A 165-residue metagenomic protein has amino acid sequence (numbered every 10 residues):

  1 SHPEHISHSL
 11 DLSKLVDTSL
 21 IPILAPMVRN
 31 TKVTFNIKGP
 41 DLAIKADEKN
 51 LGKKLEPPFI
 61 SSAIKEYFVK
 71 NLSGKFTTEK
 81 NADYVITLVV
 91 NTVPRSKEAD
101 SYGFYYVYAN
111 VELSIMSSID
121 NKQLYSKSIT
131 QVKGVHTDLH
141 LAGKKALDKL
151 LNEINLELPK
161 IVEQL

Functional and structural regions predicted by a protein language model:
S1-E66, V162-L165: A structural "domain/chain start" motif
S7-D11, K32-T34, D41-A43, V85-V89 (+2 more regions): Ser/Thr- (and often Asn-) enriched beta-sheet segments in non-cytosolic proteins
P26-V28, E48, G52, K97-A99 (+3 more regions): Generic preference for well-ordered secondary structure
K53-S61, Y106, H136-L147: Solvent-exposed, acidic/flexible segments
I64-L72, T92-P94, I119, L150 (+2 more regions): Sec/Tat-exported extracytoplasmic proteins
E66, K70, K80-Q123, G134-T137: Surface-exposed short loop/turn segments
G74-T78: Short secondary-structure junctions
S117-V162: Short secondary-structure boundary motifs at beta->alpha junctions and helix caps
